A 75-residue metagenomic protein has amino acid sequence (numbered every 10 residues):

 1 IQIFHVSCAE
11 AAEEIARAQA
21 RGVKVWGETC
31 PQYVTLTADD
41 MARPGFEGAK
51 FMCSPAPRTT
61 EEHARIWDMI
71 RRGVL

Functional and structural regions predicted by a protein language model:
Q2-L75: Histidine/acidic residue-rich metal-binding segments in metalloenzymes
